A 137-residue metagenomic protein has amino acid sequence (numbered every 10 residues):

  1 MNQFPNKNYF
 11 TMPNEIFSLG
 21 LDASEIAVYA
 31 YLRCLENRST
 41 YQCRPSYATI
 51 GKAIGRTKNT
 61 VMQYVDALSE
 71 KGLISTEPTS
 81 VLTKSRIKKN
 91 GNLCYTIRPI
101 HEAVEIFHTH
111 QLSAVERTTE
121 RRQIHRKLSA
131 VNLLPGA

Functional and structural regions predicted by a protein language model:
M1-A137: Electropositive, intrinsically flexible nucleic-acid-contacting patches
